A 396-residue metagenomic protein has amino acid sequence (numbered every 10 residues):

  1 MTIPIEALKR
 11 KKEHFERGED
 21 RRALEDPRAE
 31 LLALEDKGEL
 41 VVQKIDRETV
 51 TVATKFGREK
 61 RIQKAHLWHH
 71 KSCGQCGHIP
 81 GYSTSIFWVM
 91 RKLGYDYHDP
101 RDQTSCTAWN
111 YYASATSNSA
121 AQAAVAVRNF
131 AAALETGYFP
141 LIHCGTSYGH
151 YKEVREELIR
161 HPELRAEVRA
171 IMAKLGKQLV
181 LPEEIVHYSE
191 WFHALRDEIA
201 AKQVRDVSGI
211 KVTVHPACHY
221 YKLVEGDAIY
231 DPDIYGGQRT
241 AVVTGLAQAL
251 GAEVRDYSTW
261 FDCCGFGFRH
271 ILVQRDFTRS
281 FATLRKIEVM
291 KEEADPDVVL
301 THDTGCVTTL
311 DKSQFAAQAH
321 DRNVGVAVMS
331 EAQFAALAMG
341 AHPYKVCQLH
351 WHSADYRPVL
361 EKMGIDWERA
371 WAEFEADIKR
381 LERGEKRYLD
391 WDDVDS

Functional and structural regions predicted by a protein language model:
T2-S396: Iron-sulfur cluster-binding electron-transfer modules in prokaryotic oxidoreductases
